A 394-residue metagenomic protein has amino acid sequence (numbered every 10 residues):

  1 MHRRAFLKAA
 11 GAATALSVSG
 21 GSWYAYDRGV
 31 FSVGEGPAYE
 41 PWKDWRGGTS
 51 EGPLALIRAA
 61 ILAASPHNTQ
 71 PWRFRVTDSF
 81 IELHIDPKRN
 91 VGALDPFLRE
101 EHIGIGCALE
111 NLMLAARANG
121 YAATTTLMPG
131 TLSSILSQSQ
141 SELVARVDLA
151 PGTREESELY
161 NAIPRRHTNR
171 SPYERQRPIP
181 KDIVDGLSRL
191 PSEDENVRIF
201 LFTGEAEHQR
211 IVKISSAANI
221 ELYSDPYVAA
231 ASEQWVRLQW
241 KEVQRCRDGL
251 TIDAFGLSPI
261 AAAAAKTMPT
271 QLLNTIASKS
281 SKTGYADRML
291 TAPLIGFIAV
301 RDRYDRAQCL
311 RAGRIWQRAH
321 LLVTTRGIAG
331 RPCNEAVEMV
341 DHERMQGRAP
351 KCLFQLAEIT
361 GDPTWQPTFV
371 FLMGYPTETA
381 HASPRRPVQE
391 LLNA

Functional and structural regions predicted by a protein language model:
H2-A394: Acidic, surface-exposed loops and disordered segments
